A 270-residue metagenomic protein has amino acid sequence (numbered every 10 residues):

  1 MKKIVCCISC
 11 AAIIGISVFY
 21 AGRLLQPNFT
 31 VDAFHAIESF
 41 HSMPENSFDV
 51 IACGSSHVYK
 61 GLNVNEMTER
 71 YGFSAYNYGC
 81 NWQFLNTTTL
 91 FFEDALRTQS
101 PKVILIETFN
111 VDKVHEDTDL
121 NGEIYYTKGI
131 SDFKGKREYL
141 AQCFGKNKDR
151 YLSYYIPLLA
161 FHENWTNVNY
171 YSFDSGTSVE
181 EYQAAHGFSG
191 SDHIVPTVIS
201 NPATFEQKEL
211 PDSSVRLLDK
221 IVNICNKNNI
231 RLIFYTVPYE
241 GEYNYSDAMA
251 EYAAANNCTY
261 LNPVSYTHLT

Functional and structural regions predicted by a protein language model:
C6-R23: Hydrophobic membrane-insertion alpha-helices, especially the h-region of bacterial N-terminal signal peptides
Q26-H41: Alpha-helical transmembrane signal-anchor/signal-peptide segments
H41-E66: Short extracytoplasmic
H57-Y139: Membrane-embedded segments
W82-N86, P211, P238-Y245: Acidic-and-aromatic substrate-binding clefts and catalytic sites of carbohydrate-active enzymes
N121-N228: Secreted/periplasmic serine-hydrolase-like ester/acetyl group-modifying domain
I233-P263: Substrate-gating cap/lid alpha-helix
T267-T270: Conserved small/polar residues in nucleotide/adenosyl-binding loops
